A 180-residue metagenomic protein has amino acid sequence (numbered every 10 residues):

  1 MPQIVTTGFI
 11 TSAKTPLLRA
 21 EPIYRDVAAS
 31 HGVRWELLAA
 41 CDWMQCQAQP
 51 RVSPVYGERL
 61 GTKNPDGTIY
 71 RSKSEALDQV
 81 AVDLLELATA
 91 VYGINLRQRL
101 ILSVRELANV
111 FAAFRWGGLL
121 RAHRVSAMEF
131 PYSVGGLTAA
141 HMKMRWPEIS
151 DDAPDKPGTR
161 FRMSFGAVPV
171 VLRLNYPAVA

Functional and structural regions predicted by a protein language model:
M1-D26: N-terminal export signals and maturation junctions of secreted/periplasmic proteins
A13-T15, G67-A180: Non-catalytic cell-wall polysaccharide-engagement segments
R19-P22, G32-E36, A40, E75: Short, well-structured alpha-helical interface segments that form or flank functional binding sites
Y24-R25, N64-T68: Short secondary-structure capping micro-motifs at structural edges
A28, L38-C41, G166: N-terminal small/hydrophobic-rich alpha-helical segments that act as secretion/targeting modules
H31, Q45-V55, L87, V91: Amphipathic alpha-helical interaction segments
V33-Q49, V80-D83: Short, functionally critical alpha-helical segments immediately adjacent to catalytic or ligand/cofactor-binding
R51-D66: Short, surface-exposed glycine/acidic/tryptophan-bearing loops
